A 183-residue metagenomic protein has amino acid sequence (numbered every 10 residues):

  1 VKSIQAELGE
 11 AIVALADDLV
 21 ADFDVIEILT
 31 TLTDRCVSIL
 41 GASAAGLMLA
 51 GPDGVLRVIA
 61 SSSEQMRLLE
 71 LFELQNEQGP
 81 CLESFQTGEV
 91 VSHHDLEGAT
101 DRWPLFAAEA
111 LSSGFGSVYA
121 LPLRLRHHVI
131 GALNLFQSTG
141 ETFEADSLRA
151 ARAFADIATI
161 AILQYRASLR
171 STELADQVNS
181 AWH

Functional and structural regions predicted by a protein language model:
S3-V13, D17-V58, L68-E70, Q78: Helix-loop-beta substructure at the N-terminus of cytosolic sensory domains that couple signal/ligand detection
A50, V55, M66-G116: Regulatory sensory and allosteric helical modules in signal-transduction proteins and certain transcription factors
A107, A120, A132: Short hydrophobic/aromatic beta-strand element in the GNAT-like acyltransferase core that lines or flanks the acyl-donor
S117-R124: Short hydrophobic beta-strand micro-motif common in sensory/regulatory domains
A132-T142, D146: Short beta-strand-to-loop transition segments that serve as allosteric relay/switch motifs in sensory/regulatory domains
R152-T159: Allosteric cytosolic regulatory segments
A167-H183: Signal-transducing coiled-coil/dimerization helices and immediately adjacent hinge/linker segments that couple sensory
